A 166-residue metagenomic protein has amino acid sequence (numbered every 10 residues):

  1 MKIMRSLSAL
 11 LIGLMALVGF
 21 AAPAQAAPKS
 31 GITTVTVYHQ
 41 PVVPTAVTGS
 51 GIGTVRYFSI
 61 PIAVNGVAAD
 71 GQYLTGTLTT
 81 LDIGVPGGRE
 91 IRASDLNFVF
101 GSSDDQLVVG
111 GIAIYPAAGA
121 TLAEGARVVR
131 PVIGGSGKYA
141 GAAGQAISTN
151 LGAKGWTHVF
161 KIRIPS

Functional and structural regions predicted by a protein language model:
M1-I12: N-terminal export and membrane-targeting signals
I3-R5, L17-S166: Targeting-peptide/extracellular-domain and disordered-appendage signature
